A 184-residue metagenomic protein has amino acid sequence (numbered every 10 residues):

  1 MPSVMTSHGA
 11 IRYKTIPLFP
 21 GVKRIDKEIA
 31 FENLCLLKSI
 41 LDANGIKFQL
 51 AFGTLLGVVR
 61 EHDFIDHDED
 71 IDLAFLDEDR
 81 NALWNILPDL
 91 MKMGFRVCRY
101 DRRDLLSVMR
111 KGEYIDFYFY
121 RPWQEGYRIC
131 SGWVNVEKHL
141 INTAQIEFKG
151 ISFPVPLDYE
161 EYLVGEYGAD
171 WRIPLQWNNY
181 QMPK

Functional and structural regions predicted by a protein language model:
P2-A51: Helical scaffold of the NTase/Pol beta-like nucleotidyltransferase catalytic core
S7-P17, F31, Y114, Y118-K184: Catalytic cores of NTP-dependent nucleotidyl/adenyl transfer enzymes across multiple folds
D26-N33, F75-R102, L106-V108: Metal-dependent nucleotidyltransferase catalytic core
K38, D42, W84-M91, E160 (+1 more regions): Non-transmembrane alpha-helical segments in soluble domains of secreted/periplasmic/extracellular proteins
K38-I71: Active-site nucleotide-donor binding segment shared across nucleotidyl transfer reactions
I46, K92-R96, G168-W171: Short aromatic/hydrophobic-glycine micro-motifs
E61-D63, M109-I115: Accessory recognition modules or surfaces
H62-A82, G150: Catalytic metal-binding acidic patch
